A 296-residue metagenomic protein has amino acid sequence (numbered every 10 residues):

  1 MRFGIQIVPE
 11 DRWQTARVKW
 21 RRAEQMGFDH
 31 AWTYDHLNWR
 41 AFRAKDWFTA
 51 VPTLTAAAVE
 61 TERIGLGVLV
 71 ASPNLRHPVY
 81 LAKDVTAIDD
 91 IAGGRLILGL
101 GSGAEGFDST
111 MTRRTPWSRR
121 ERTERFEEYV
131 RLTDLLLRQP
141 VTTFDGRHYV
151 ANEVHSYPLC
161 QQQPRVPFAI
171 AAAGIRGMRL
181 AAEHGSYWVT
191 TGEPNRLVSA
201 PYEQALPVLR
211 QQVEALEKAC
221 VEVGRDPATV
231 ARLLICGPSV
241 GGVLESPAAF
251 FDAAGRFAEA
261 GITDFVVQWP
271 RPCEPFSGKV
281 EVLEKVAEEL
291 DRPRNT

Functional and structural regions predicted by a protein language model:
M1-T296: Active-site-adjacent structural elements that line small-molecule/cofactor binding pockets in enzymes
